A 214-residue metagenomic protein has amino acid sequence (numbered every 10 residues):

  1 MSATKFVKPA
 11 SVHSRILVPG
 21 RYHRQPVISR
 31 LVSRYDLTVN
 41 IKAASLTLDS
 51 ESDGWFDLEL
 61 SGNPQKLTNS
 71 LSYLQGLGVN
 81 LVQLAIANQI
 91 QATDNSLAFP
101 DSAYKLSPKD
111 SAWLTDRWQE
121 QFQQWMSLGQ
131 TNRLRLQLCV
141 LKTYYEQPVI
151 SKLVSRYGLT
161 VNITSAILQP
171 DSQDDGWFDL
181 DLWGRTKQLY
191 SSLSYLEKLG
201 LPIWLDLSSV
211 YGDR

Functional and structural regions predicted by a protein language model:
S2-W177, D181-R214: Long, contiguous binding/interaction regions
